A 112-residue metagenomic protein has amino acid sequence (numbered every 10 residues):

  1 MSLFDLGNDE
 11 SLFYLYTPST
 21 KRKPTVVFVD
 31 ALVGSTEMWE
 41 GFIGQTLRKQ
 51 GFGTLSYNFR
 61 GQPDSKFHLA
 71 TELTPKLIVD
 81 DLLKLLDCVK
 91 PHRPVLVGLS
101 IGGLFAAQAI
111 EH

Functional and structural regions predicted by a protein language model:
M1-L12: N-terminal cap/lid segment of alpha/beta-hydrolase-fold proteins
L3-F4, A31, A70-T74: Pocket-edge positions in alpha/beta enzyme catalytic cores
L6-N8, T20-K21, K90: Short loop/turn positions at the edges of beta-strands in beta-sheet-rich folds
F13-F67: Conserved HGGG/HGGXW glycine-rich cap/lid loop of the alpha/beta-hydrolase fold
S56-V97: Active-site loop/oxyanion-hole signature of alpha/beta-hydrolase fold enzymes
H92-H112: Conserved hydrolase catalytic core segment
